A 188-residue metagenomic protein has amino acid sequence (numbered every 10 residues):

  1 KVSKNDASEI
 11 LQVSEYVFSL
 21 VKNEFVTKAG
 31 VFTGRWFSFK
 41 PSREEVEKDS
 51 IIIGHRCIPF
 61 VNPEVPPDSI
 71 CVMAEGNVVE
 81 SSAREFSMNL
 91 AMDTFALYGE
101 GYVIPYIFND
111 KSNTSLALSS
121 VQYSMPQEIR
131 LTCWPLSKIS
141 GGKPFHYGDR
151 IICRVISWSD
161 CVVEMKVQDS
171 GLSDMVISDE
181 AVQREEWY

Functional and structural regions predicted by a protein language model:
K1-Y188: Acidic, low-complexity intrinsically disordered regions
